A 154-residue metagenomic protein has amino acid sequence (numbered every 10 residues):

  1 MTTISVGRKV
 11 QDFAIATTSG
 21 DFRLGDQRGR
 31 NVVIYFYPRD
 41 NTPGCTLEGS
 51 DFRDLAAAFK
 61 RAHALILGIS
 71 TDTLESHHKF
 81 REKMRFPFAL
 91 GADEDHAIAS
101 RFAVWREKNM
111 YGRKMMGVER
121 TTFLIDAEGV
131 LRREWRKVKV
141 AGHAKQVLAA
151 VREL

Functional and structural regions predicted by a protein language model:
M1-L154: Chalcogenol-based redox active-site neighborhoods
